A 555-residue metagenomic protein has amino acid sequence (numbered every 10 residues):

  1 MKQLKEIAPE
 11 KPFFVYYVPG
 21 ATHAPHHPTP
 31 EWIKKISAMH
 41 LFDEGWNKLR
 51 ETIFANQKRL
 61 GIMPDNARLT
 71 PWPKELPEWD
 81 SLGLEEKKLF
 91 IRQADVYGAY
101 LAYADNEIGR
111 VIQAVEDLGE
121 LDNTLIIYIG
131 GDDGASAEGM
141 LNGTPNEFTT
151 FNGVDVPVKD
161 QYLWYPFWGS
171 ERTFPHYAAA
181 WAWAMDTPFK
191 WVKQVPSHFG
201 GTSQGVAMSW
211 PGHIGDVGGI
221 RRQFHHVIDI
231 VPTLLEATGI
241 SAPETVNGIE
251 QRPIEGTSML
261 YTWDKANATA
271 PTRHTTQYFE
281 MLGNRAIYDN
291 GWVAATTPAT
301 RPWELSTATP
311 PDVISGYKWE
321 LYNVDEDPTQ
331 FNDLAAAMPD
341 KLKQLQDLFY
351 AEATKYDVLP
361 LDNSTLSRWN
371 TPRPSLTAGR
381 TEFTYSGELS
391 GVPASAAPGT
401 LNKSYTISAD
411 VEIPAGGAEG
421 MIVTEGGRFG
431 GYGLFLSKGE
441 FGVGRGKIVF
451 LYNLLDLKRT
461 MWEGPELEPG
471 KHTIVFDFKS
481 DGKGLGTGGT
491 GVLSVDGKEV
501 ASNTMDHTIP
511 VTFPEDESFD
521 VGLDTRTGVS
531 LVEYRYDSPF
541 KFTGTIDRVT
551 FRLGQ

Functional and structural regions predicted by a protein language model:
M1-P73, Y100, A104, G109 (+7 more regions): Active-site regions of oxyanion-processing enzymes, predominantly non-cytosolic
L69-W72, S81-F90, I230, A294 (+9 more regions): Long, internal low-complexity/basic segments
Q113, F148, N152-T269, Y317-E320 (+4 more regions): Substrate-binding rim/cap in mid-to-C-terminal beta-strand-loop elements of soluble/periplasmic
A184-S203, F279-A335, K341, G439-E440 (+1 more regions): C-terminal, low-complexity/hydrophilic appendages and adjacent surface loops of extracellular/periplasmic anionic
M421-V449: Glycan-recognition/cleft segments
L454-T473: Short, aromatic/His-centered strand-loop micro-motif at the edge of beta-sheets
E468-G489, R552-G554: Localized edge beta-strand/strand-to-loop motifs within extracellular or lumenal beta-rich domains
N503-T543: Flexible glycan-contacting loops in extracellular carbohydrate-active proteins
